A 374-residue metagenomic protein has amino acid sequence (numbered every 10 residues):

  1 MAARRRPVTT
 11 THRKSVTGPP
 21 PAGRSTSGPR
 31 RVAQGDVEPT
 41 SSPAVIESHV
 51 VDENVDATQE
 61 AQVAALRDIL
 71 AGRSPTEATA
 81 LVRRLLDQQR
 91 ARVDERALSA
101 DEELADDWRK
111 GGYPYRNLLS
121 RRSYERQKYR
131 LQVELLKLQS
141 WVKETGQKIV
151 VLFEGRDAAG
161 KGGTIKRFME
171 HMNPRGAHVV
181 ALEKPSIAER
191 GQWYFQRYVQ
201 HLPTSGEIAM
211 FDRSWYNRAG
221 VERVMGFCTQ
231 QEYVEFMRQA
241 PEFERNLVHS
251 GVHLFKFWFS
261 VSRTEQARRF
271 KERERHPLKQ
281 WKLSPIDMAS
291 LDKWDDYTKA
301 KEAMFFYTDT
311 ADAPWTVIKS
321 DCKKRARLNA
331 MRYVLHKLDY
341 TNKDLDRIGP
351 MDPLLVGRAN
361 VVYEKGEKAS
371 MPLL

Functional and structural regions predicted by a protein language model:
A2, V221-M237, V248-K299, L345-P353: A glycine- and Lys/Arg-enriched "phosphate-lid" helix/loop adjacent to the NTP-binding pocket of small-molecule kinases
A78-Q132: Charged, amphipathic alpha-helical linker segments immediately N-terminal to NTP-binding catalytic cores
V133-K143: Pre-Walker A adenine-sensing motif
V150-E154, V252-E265, P285-A289, T310-A326: Phosphate-binding beta-loop-alpha motif at adenosine-nucleotide cofactor sites
V151-M172: Glycine-rich phosphate-binding P-loop
K161, A188-G191, N217-R223, R263-F270 (+2 more regions): Switch/connector loops and helix/strand junctions flanking conserved nucleotide-binding motifs in nucleotide-processing
A177-M237, P241: Conserved nucleotide-sensing/catalytic segment adjacent to the nucleotide-binding pocket in NTP-handling enzymes
K299-E302, F306-L374: NTP-dependent small-molecule kinase module
